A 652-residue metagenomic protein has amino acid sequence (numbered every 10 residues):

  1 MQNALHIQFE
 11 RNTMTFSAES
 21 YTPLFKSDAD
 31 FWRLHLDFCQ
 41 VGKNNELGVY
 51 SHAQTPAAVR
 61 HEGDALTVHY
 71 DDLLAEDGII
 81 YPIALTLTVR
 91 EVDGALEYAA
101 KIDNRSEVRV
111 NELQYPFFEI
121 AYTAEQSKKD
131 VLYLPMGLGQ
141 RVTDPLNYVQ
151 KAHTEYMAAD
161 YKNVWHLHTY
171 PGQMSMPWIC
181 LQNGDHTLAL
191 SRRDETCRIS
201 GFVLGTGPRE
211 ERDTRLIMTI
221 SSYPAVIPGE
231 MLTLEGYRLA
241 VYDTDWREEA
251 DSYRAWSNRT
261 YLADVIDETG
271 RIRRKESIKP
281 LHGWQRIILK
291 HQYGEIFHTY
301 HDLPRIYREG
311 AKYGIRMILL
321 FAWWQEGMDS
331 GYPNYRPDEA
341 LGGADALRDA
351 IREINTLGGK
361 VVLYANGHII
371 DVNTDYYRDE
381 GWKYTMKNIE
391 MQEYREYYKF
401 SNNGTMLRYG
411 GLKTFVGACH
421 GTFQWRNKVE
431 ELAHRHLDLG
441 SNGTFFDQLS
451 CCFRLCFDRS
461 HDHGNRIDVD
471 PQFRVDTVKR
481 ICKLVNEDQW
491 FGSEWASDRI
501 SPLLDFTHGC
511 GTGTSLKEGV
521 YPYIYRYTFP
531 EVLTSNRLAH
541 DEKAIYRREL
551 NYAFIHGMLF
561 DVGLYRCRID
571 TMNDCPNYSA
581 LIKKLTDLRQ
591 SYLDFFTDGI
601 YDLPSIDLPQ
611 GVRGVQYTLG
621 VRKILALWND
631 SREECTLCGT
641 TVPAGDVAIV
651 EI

Functional and structural regions predicted by a protein language model:
L5-N12, F25-D28, W32-A75, I79 (+2 more regions): Polysaccharide-binding surfaces and accessory modules of carbohydrate-active proteins
E10-M14, E230-E235, L432-A433, I467-D470 (+1 more regions): Active-site-proximal substrate-binding groove within the catalytic cores of carbohydrate-active enzymes
L73, V92, D160-R274, H301 (+1 more regions): Beta-strand-rich recognition/accessory modules
A100, G229, G310, I354 (+4 more regions): Conserved, mostly hydrophobic/aromatic
H166, Y170-P177, L181-T187, I306-E309 (+4 more regions): Polysaccharide-binding and catalytic clefts of secreted carbohydrate-active enzymes
D267-I296: Boundary/entry segment of secreted carbohydrate-active catalytic domains
I287-M391, Q424-K428, V469-K479: Aromatic- and glycine-enriched glycan-recognition loops and surfaces that form the carbohydrate-binding subsites
E295-H298, A346, L363-L439, G513-T514 (+1 more regions): Active-site-adjacent "subsite" loops/lids of carbohydrate-active enzymes
